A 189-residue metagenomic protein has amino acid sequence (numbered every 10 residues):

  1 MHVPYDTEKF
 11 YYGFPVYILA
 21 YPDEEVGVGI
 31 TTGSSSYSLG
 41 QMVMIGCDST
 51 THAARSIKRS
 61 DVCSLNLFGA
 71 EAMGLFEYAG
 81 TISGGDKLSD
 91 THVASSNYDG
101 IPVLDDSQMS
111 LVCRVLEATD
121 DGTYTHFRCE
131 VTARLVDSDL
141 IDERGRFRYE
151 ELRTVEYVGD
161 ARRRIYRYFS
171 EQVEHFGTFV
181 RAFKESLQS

Functional and structural regions predicted by a protein language model:
M1-S189: Basic, polyanion-binding surface patches
